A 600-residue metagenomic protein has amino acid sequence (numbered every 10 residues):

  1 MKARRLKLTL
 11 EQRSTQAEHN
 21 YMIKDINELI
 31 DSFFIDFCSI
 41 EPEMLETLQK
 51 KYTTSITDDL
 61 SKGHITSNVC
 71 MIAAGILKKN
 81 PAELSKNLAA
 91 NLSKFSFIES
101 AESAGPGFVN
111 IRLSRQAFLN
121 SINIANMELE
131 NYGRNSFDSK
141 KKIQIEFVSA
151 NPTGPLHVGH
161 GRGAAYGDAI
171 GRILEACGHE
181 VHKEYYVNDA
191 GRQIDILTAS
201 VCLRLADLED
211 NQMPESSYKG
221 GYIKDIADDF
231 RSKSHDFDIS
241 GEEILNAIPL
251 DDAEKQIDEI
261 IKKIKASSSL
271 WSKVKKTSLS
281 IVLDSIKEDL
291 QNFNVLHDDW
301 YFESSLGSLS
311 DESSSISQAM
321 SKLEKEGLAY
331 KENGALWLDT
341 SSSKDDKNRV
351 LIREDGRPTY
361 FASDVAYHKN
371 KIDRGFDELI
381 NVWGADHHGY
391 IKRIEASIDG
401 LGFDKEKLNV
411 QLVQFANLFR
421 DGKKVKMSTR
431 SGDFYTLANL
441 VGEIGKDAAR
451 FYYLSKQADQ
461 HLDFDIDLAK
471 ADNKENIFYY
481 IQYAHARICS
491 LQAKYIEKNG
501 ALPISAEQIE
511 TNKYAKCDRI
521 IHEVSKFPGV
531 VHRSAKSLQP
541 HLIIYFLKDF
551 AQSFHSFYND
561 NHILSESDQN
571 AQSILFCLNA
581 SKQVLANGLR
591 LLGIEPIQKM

Functional and structural regions predicted by a protein language model:
K2-L119, E130, R134-M600: Non-catalytic interaction-recognition regions
N120-A125: Short, charged, solvent-exposed linker or helix-capping segments at domain edges/interfaces that act as flexible hinges
